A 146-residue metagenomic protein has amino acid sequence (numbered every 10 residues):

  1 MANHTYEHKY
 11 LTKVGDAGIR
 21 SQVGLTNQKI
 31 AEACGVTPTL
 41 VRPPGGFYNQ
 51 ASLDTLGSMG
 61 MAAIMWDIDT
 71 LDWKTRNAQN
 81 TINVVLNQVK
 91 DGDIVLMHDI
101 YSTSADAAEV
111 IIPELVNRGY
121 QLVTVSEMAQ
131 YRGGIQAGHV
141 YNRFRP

Functional and structural regions predicted by a protein language model:
M1-L96, I100-Y101: Metal-dependent polysaccharide deacetylase catalytic core of the NodB/CE4 family, i.e., the active-site-bearing domain
T103-P146: C-terminal domain-boundary segment and adjacent tail
